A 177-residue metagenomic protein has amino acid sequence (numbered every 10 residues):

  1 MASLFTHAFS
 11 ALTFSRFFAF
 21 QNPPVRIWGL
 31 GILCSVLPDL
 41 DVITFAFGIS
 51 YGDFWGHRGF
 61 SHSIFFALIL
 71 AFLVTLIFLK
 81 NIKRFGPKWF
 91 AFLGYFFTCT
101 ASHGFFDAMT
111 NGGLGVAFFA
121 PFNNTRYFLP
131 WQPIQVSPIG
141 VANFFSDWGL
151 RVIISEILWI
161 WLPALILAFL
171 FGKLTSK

Functional and structural regions predicted by a protein language model:
M1-K177: N-terminal membrane-targeting hydrophobic helices
